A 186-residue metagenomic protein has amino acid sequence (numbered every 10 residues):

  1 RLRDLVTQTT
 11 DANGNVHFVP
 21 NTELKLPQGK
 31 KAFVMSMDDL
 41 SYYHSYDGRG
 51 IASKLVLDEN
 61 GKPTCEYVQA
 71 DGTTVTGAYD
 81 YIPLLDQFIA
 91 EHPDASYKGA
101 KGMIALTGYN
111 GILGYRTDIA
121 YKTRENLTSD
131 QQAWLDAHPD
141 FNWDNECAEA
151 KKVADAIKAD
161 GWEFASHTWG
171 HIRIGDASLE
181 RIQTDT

Functional and structural regions predicted by a protein language model:
R1-P27: N-terminal carbohydrate-binding/catalytic regions of secreted carbohydrate-active enzymes
V19, L26-F33, L40-T186: Metal-dependent polysaccharide deacetylase catalytic core of the NodB/CE4 family, i.e., the active-site-bearing domain
